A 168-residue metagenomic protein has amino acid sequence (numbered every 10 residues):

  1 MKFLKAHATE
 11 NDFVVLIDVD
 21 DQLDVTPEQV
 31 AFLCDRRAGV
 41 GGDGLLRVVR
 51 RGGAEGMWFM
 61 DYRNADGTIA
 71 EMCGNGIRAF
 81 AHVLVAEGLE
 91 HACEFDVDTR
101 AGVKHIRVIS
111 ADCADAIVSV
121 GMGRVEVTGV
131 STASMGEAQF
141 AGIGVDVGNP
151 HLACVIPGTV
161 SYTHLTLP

Functional and structural regions predicted by a protein language model:
M1-V19: N-terminal, positively charged, Ser/Thr/Ala/Gly-biased leader segments that form transit/presequence-like amphipathic
V15-V19, V48-V49, V108-I109, A153-P157: Short beta-strand-to-turn element immediately C-terminal to the catalytic PLP-Schiff-base lysine in fold type I
Q22-E28, V160-Y162: Short, conserved charged micro-motifs
T26-Q29, R36-A70, E90: Anion-binding (especially nucleotide phosphate/pyrophosphate-binding) glycine-rich loop and adjoining beta-alpha core
A65-D146: Acidic, low-complexity central loop/insert segments
G144-V147, A153-T159: Active-site rim beta-loop-alpha module in soluble metabolic enzymes
T163-P168: Conserved small/polar residues in nucleotide/adenosyl-binding loops
